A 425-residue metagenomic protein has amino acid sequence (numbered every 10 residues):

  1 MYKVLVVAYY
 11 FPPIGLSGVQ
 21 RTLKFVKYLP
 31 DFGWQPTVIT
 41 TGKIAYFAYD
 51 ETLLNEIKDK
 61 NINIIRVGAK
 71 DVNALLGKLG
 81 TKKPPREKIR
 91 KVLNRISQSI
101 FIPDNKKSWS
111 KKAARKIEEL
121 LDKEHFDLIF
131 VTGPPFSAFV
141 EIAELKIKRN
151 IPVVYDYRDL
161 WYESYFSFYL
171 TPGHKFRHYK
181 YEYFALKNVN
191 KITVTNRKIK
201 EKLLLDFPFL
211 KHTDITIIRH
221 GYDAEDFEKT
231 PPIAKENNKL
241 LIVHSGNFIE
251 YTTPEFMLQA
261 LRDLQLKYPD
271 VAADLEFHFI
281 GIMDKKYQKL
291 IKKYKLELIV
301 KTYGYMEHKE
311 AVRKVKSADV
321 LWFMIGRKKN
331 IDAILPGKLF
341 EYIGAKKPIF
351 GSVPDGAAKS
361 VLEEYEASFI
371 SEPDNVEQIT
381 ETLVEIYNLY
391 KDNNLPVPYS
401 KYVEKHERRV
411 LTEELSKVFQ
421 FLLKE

Functional and structural regions predicted by a protein language model:
M1-V72, K191, R197, E413 (+1 more regions): N-terminal subdomain of nucleotide-sugar transferases
V72-K78, L204, T213, G221-N238: Acidic anion/phosphate-binding donor-loop and adjacent secondary structure in glycosyltransferase catalytic cores
S137-V140, E144-K148, G173-V194: Membrane-proximal helix-turn-helix segments that form the acceptor-binding/catalytic region of lipid-linked
R149-V154, E163-F184, A224: Nucleotide-sugar donor phosphate/pyrophosphate-binding loop at the beta->alpha transition of glycosyltransferases
K198, I218-G221: Carbohydrate-associated surface elements
A234-T252, L258-L261, L411: Conserved donor-binding/catalytic core segment of Leloir-type glycosyltransferases
A272-G281, K286-V312: Nucleotide-activated donor-binding/catalytic signature segment of Leloir-type glycosyltransferases, i.e., the conserved
D374-Q378, K391-F421: A charged, aromatic-enriched C-terminal amphipathic alpha-helix characteristic of glycosyltransferases across folds
